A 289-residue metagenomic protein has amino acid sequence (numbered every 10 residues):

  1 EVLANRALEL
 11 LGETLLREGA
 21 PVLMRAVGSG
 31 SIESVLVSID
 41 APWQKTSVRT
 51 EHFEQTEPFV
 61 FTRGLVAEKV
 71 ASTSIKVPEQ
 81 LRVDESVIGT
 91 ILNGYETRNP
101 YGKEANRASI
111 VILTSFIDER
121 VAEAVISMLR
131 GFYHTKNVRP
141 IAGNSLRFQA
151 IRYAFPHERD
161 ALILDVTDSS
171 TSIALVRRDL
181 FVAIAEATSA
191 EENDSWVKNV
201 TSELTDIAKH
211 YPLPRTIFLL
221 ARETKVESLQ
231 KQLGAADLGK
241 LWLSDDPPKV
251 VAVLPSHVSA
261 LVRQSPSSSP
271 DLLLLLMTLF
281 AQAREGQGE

Functional and structural regions predicted by a protein language model:
E1-S34, I39-A161, H210, A235-K240 (+3 more regions): Nucleotide/phosphate-binding catalytic cleft detector across ATP-hydrolyzing and phosphate-transferring enzymes
E1-V2, E51-V60, D179-W196: Short glycine-rich, Thr/Ser-proximal phosphate-binding strand/loop in the N-terminal lobe of ATP-dependent enzymes
E33-V37, Y211-L220, P248-V251: Hydrophobic beta-strand segments of well-ordered beta-sheets in folded domains
D40-P42, F155-P156, I163-S172, V176-D179 (+2 more regions): A short acidic Gly-Thr/Ser loop motif
E158-R159, F181, R215-I217, P266-S268: Conserved structured catalytic cores and adjacent interaction surfaces of nucleotide-binding/hydrolyzing enzymes
F181, K225, A236-L275: Nucleotide-binding motor/catalytic cores of P-loop/tubulin-like NTPases across gene-expression machines
W196-H210: A short, acidic, amphipathic alpha-helical segment used as a generic capping/interface helix at domain edges
L213-L241: Glycine-rich phosphate-binding loops at beta-strand->alpha-helix junctions
